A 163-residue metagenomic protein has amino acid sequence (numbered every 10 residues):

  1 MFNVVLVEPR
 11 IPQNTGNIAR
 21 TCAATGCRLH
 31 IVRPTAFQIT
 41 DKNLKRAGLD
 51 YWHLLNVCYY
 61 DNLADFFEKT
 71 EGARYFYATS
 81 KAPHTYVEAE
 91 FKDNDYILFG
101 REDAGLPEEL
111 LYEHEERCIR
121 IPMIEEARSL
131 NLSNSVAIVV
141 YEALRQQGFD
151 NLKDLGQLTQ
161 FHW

Functional and structural regions predicted by a protein language model:
M1-W163: Post-transcriptional modification and biogenesis factors for structured RNAs of the translation apparatus
